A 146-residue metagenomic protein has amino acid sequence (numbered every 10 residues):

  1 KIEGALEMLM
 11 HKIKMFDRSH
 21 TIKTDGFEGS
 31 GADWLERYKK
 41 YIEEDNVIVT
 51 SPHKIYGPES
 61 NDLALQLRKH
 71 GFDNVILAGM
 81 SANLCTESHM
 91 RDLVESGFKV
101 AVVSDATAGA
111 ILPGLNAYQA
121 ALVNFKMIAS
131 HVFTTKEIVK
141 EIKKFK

Functional and structural regions predicted by a protein language model:
K1-E3: Von Willebrand factor
L6-M8: Hydrophobic/aromatic hotspots within intrinsically disordered, low-complexity regions
H11, M15-K146: Active-site-adjacent betaalpha module
